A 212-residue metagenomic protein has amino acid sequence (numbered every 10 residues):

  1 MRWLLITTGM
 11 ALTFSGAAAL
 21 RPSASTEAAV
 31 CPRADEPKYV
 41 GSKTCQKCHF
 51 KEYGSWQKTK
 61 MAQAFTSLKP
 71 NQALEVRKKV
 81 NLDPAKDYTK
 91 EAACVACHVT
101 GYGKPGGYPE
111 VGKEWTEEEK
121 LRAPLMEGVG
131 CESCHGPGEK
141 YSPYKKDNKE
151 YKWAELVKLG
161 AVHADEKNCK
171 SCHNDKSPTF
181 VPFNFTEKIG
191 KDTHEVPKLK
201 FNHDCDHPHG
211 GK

Functional and structural regions predicted by a protein language model:
M1-L4: Positively charged n-region of N-terminal signal peptides that target proteins for export
T7-S15: Bacterial N-terminal signal peptides
A19-G128, E132, G138-H163, P182-K212: Sequence context of c-type cytochrome heme-c attachment sites
V162-N184: A contiguous, mid-protein "functional segment" used to position or interact with cofactors/ions or partner subunits
